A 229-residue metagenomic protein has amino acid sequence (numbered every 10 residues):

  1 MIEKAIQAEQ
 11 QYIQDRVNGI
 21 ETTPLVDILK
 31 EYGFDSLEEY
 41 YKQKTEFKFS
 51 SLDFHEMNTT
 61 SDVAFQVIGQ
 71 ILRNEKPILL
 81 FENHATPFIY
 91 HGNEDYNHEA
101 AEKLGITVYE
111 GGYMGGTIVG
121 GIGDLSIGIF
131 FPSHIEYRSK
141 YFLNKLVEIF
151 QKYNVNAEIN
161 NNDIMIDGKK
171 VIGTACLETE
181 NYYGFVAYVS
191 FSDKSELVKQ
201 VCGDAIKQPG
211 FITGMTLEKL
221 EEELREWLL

Functional and structural regions predicted by a protein language model:
I2, Y141-E158, T174-L229: Long, positively charged amphipathic alpha-helical accessory segments at protein N-termini or as interdomain linkers
I2-E99, E110-G112, I206-L229: Active-site loop/lid in soluble adenylation, ligation, and acyl-transfer enzymes
N74-P77, L104-I106, I122-G123, F185-V186: Short coil/turn connectors at secondary-structure junctions
H84, D95-F131: A glycine-rich, hydrophobic loop/mini-helix early in the fold
A85, G121-G123, N160, Y183-F185: A generic structural signal for well-ordered coil/turn residues at beta-strand boundaries that shape enzyme active-site
E94, F131-H134, D193-S195: Short loop segments at secondary-structure junctions
I122-N162: Contiguous, small/hydrophobic- and glycine-enriched helical/loop subdomains that border and often "cap" functional
M165-L177: A short beta-strand motif that forms the metal-chelation/ATP-contact edge of phosphoryl-transfer active sites
